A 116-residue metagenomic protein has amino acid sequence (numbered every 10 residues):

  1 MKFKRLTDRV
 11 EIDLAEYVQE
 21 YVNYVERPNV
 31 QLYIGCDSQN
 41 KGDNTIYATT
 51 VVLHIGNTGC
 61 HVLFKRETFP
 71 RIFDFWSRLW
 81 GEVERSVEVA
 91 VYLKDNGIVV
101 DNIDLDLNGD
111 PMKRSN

Functional and structural regions predicted by a protein language model:
M1-L32: Basic, amphipathic N-terminal segments that precede the first structured/catalytic domain
M1-L6, C60, L93-N96: Acidic, low-complexity intrinsically disordered regions
R5, F64-F69, N116: Argonaute/PIWI-family RNA-guided endonuclease scaffold
D13, I46, G81-E84: Conserved active-site and cofactor/substrate-binding residues in soluble primary-metabolism enzymes
Y33, V99-L107: Short glycine-rich phosphate-binding loop at a beta-alpha junction
I34-G35, K41-L63: Acidic, metal-ligating active-site segments
F69-D95: Acidic helix/loop or adjacent segment enriched in Glu/Asp that either coordinates divalent metal
L107-N116: Short, low-complexity, polybasic intrinsically disordered segments
